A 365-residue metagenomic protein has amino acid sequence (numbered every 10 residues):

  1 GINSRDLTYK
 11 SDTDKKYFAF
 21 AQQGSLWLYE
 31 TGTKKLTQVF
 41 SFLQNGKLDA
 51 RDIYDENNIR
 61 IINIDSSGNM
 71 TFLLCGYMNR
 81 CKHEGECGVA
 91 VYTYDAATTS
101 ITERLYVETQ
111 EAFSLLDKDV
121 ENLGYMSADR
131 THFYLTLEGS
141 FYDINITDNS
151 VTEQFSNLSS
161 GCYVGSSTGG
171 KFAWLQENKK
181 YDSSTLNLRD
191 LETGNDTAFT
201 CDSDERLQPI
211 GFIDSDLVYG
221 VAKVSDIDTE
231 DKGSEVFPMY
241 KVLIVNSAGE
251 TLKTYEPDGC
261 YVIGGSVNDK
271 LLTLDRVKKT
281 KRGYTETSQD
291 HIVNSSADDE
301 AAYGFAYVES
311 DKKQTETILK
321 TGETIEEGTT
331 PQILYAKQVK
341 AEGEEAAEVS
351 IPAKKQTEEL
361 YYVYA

Functional and structural regions predicted by a protein language model:
G1-N3, S25-Y54, K82-L115, T136-S156 (+3 more regions): Surface-exposed loop/turn elements that mediate protein-protein interactions on large endomembrane-trafficking
I2-G24: Beta-strand-rich domains and repeat architectures in extracellular enzymes and scaffolds, especially beta-propellers
I2-K10, G46-D65, T109-Y125, N157-T168 (+2 more regions): Repeated scaffold domains used in trafficking and secretory/extracellular systems, primarily beta-propellers
K16-F20, M70-L74, K270-R276: Short, hydrophobic/proline-enriched secondary-structure or compact coil segments at domain edges
F18, M70-F72, H132-F133, F172-A173 (+1 more regions): Hydrophobic beta-strand positions that form the internal "hydrophobic ladder" of WD40/Gbeta-like beta-propeller blades
G24, G76-M78, G139, N178 (+1 more regions): Residue-level signature of beta-propeller blades and closely related beta-rich strand-turn architectures in secreted
I59-R80, E86-T93: N-terminal non-globular leader segments, chiefly Sec-dependent signal peptides
V164-S167, K171-L175, K180-Y181, L207-K232 (+1 more regions): Loop/turn-rich, solvent-exposed surfaces of beta-rich toroidal or solenoidal domains
